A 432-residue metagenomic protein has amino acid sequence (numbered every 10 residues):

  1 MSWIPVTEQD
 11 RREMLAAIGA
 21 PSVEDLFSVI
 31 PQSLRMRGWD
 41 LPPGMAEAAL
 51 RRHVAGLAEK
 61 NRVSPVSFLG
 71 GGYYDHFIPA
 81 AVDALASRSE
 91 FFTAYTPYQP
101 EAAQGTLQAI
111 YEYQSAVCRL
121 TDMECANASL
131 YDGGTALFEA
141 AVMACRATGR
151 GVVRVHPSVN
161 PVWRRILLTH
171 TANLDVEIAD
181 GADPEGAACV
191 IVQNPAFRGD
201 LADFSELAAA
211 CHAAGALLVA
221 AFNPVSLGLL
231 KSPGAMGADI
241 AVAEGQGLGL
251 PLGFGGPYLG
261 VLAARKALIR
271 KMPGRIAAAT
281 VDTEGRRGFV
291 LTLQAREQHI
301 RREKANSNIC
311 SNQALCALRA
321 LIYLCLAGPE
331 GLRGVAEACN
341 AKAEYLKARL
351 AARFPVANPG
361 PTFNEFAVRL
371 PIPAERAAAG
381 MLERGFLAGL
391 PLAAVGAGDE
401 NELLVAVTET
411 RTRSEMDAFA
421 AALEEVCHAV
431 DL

Functional and structural regions predicted by a protein language model:
M1-I4, A16, D40-G44, P100-A103 (+15 more regions): Hydrophobic alpha-helical scaffolding
M1-M36: Compact, charge-rich alpha-helical regulatory domains located at protein termini
S2, T135-R286, A351-R353, V368-P371 (+4 more regions): Conserved PLP-enzyme active-site core in the AAT-like
M36-E112: N-terminal entrance/gating region of PLP-dependent enzymes' catalytic architecture
S89-P100, A116-M123, T148-G149, A172 (+4 more regions): Gly-rich Lys/Arg/Thr-decorated short loops/hinges at beta-loop-alpha junctions or inter-strand turns that position
Y98-A102, T106, C118-F138: Short loop-beta-helix segment that forms the pyridoxal 5′-phosphate
L248-A351, V356-P359: Active-site C-terminal subdomain of aminotransferase-like
E330-F419: Conserved C-terminal alpha-helix-loop-beta "cap" of PLP-dependent enzymes that closes/shapes the active-site mouth
